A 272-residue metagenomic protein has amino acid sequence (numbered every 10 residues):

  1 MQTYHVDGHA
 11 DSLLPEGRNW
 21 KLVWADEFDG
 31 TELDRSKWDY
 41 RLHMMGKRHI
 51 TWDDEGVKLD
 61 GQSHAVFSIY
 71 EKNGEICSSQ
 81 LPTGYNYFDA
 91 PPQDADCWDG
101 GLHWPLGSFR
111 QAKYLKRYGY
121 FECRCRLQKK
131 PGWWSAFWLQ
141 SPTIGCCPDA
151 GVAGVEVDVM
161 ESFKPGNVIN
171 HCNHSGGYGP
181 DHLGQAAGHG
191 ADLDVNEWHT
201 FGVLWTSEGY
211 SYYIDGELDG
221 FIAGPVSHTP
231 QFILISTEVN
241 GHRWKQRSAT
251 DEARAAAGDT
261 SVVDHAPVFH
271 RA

Functional and structural regions predicted by a protein language model:
M1-A272: GH16 jelly-roll
